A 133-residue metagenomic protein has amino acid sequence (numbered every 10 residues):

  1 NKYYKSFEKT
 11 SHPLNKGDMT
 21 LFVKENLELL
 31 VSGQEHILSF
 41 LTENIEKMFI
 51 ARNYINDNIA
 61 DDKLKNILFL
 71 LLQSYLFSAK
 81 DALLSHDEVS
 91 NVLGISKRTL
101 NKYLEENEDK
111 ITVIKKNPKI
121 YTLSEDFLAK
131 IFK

Functional and structural regions predicted by a protein language model:
N1-F40: Phosphate/pyrophosphate-binding active-site loops
K2-K9, N44-I50, L83: Short acidic (Asp/Glu) and glycine-rich catalytic loops that position anionic groups and cofactors
L41-Q73: Short alpha-helical segments that sit at the start of domains
L68, F77-V92: Short acidic, hydrophobic short linear motifs in intrinsically disordered regions
L100-L104: Helix-turn-helix DNA-binding helix
E106-P118: A short, conserved structural fragment
K116-K133: Short, cationic-aromatic polyanion-contact patches
